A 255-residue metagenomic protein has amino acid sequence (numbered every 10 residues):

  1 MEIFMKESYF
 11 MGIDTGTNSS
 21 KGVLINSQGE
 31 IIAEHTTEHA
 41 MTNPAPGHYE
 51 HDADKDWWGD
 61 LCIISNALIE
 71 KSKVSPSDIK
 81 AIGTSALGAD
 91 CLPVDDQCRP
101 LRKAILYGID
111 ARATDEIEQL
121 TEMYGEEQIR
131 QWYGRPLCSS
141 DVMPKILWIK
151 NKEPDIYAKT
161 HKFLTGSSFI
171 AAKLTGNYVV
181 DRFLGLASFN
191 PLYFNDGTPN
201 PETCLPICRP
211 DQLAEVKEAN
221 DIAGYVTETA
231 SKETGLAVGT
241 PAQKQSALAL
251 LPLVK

Functional and structural regions predicted by a protein language model:
M1-K103, Q131, K159, P210 (+2 more regions): N-terminal glycine/serine-rich phosphate-binding loop of ATP-dependent small-molecule kinases, especially carbohydrate
T15-T17, V94, I129-L248: Gly/Ser/Thr-rich active-site cleft segment
H35-M41, I117, L174, N220: Short, small-residue-rich loop/turn micro-motifs
W58-C62, N66, T114, E118 (+1 more regions): Generic alpha-helical structural signal
D96-P100, Q119, Y124, Q128: Hydrophobic or amphipathic alpha-helical targeting/insertion segments
D110: Carbohydrate-associated surface elements
A249-K255: Thiamine diphosphate
